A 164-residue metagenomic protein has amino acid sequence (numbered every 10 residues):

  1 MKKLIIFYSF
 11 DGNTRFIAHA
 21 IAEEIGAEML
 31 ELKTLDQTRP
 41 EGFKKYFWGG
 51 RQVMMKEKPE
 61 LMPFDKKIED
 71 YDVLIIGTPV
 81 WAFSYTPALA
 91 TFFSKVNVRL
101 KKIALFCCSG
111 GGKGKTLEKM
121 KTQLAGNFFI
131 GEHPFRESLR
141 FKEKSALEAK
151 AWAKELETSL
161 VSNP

Functional and structural regions predicted by a protein language model:
M1-I76, F83, A90, S94 (+1 more regions): N-terminal beta1-alpha1-beta2 submodule of the flavodoxin-like/Rossmannoid cofactor-binding fold
K2, G26, L100, G126-F129: A generic structural signal for alpha->beta connector loops
D11, D36, W81-A82, G110-K113 (+1 more regions): Solvent-exposed loop/turn segments at secondary-structure junctions within structured extracellular/periplasmic domains
I68, S94-K101, L124-G126: Short, conserved loop/helix-junction motifs that constitute active-site signature segments in enzyme catalytic cores
I76-G77, L105: Redox-cofactor binding/interface segments in oxidoreductases and associated redox assembly factors
Y85-P87, T116: Conserved alpha/beta-hydrolase "acid-adjacent" motif
A104-K144: Short, glycine-/small-residue-rich phosphate/pyrophosphate-handling segment
